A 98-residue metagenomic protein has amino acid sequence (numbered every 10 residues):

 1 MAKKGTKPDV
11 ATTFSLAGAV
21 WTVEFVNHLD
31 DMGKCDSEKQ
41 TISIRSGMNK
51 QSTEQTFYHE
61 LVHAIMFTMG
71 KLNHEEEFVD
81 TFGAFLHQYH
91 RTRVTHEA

Functional and structural regions predicted by a protein language model:
M1-A2, V94-A98: Short intrinsically disordered terminal tails
K3-S52, F67-H90: Active-site scaffold of zinc-dependent metalloenzymes
Q55-F67: Active-site recognition of the HExxH zinc-binding catalytic motif
